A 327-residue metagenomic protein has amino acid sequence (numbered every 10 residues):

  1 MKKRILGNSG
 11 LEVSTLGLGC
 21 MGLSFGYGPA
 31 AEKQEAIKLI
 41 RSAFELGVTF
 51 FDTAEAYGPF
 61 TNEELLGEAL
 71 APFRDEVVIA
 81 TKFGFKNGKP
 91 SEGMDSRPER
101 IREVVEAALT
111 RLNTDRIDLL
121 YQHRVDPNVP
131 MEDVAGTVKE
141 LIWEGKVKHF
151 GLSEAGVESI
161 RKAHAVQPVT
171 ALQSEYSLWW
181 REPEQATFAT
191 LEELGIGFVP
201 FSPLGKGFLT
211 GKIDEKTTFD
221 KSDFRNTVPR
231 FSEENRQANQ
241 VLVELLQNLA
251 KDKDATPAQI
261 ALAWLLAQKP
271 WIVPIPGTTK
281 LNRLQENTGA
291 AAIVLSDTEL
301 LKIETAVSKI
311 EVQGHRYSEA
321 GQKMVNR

Functional and structural regions predicted by a protein language model:
M1-V77: N-terminal binding-site loop/beta-alpha segment at the start of enzyme catalytic domains that lines or forms
K3, V125, V129-T305, K309-I310 (+1 more regions): Beta/alpha (TIM)-barrel catalytic core signal, keyed to glycine-rich beta->alpha loops juxtaposed to Asp/Glu that bind
S9-Y27, A80-G93, R116, Y121: N-terminal small/glycine-rich loop or linker at the start of catalytic domains across soluble metabolic enzymes
L18-C20, T53, L119-Q122, L152 (+2 more regions): Conserved beta-strand positions
G28-E35, T61, L65, E92-R100 (+3 more regions): Alpha-helix N-cap and loop-to-helix initiation/capping positions
A30-A43, S96-R111, G156-R161: Short, acidic/polar
G67-V78, T110-N113, H164-Q167: Acidic (Asp/Glu)-rich catalytic clusters
L109-P127: Active-site groove signature of glycoside hydrolases
